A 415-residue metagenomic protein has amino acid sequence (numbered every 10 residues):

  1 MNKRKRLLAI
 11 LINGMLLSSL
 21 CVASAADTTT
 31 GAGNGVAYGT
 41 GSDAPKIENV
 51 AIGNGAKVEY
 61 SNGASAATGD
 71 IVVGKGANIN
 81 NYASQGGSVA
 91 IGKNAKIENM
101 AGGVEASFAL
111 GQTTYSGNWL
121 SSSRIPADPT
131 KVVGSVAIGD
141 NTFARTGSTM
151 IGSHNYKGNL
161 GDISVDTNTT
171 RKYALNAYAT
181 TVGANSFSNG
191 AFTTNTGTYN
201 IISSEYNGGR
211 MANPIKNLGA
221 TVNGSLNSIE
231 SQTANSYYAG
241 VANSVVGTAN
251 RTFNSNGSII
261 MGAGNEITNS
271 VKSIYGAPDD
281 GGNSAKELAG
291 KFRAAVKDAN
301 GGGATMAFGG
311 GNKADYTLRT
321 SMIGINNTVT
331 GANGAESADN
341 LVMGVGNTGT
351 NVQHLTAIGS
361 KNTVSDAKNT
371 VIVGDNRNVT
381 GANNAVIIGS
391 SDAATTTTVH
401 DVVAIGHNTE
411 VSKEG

Functional and structural regions predicted by a protein language model:
M1-K5, N13-G415: Glycine- and small/polar-enriched repetitive beta-structure motifs of secreted/surface proteins
